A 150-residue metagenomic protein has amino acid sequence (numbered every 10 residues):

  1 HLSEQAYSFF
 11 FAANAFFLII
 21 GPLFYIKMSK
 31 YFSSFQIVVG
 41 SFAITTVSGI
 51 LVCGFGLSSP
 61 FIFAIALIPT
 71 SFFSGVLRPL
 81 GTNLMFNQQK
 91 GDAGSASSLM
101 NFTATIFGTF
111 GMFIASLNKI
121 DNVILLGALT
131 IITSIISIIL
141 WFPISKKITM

Functional and structural regions predicted by a protein language model:
E4-F11, S98: Small-residue hotspots at the loop-to-helix junctions and early N-terminal turns of transmembrane alpha-helices
F9-L18, A104: Transmembrane alpha-helical segments of major facilitator superfamily
A15-L23, T109: Residue-level signature of mid-helix packing/kink "hotspots" within the transmembrane helices of 12-pass Major
G21-S34, K119: Helix-to-loop junctions at the C-terminal end of transmembrane segments in multipass secondary transporters
F35-G81: C-terminal transmembrane helical hairpin of 12-TM major facilitator-type secondary transporters
V47-V52, F110, I136-L140: Transmembrane-helix signature of multi-pass solute transporters
T82-I120, L129-T130: A late C-terminal transmembrane helix in Major Facilitator Superfamily
A128-M150: Multi-pass alpha-helical transporter architecture, strongest for 12-TM Major Facilitator/SLC carriers used
